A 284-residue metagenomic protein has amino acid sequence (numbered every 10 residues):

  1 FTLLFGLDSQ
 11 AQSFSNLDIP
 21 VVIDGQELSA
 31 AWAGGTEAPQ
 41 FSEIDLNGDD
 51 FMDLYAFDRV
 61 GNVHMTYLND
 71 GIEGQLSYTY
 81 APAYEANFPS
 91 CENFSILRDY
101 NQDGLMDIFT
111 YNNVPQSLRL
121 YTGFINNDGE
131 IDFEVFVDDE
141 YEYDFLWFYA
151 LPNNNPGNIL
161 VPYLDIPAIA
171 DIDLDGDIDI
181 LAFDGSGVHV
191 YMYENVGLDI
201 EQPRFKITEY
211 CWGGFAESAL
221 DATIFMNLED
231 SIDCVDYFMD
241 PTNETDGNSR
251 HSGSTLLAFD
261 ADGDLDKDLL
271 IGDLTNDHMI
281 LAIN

Functional and structural regions predicted by a protein language model:
F1-S15: Bacterial Sec-dependent N-terminal signal peptides
Q12-N284: Beta-propeller-forming repeat regions
